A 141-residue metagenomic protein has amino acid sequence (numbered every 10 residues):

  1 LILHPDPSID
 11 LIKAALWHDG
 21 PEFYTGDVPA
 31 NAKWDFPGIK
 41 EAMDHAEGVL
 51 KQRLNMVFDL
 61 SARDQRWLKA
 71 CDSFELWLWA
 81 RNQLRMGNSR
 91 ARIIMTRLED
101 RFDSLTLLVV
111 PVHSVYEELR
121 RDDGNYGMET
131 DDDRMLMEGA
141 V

Functional and structural regions predicted by a protein language model:
L1-V141: Alpha-helical, largely C-terminal catalytic domains that coordinate divalent metal ions via clustered Asp/Glu/His
